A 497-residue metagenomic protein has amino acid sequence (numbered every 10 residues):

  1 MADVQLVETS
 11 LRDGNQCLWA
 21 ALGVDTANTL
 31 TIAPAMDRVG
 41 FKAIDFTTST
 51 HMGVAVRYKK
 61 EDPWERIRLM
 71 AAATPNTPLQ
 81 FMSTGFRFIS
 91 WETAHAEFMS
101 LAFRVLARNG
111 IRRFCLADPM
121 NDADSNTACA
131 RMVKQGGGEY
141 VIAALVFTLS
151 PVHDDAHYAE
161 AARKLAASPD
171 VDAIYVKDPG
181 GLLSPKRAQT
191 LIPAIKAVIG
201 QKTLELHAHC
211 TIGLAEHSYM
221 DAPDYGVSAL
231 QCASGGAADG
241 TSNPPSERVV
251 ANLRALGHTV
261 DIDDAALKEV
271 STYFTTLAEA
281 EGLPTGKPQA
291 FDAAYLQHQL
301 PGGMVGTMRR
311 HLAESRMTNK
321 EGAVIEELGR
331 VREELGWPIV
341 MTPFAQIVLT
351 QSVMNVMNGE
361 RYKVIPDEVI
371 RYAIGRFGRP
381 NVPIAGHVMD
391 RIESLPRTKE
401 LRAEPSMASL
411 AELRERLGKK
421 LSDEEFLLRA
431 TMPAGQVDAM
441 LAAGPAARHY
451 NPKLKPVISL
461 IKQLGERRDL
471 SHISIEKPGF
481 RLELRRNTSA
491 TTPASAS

Functional and structural regions predicted by a protein language model:
M1-A21, T74-W91, G138-L149, A194-T203: N-terminal small/glycine-rich loop or linker at the start of catalytic domains across soluble metabolic enzymes
L6, G14, M36, L116 (+4 more regions): Conserved, mostly hydrophobic/aromatic
P34, A43, T47-K164, G180-S184: Active-site beta->alpha loop and helix N-cap motifs at the rims of alpha/beta catalytic domains
D37-R38, A43-A55, P288-Y295, Q299 (+1 more regions): Terminal or standalone catalytic/regulatory effector modules within metabolic enzymes and repeat proteins
I67-P75, T127-G137, Q189-G200, V250 (+2 more regions): Surface-exposed amphipathic alpha-helices with a cationic face
L116-D118, D178, Y225-P244: Glycine-rich phosphate-binding active-site loops on the catalytic face of alpha/beta enzymes
H153-L165, I212-V227: Catalytic cores of alpha/beta
A238-D261: C-terminal helical cap(s) of enzyme catalytic domains, especially alpha/beta-barrels
